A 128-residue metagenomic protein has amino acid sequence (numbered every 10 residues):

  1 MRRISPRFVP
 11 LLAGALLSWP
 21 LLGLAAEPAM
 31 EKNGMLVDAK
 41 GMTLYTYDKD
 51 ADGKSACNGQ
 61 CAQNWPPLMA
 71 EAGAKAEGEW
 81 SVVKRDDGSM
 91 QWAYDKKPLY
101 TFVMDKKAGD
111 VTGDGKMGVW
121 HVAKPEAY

Functional and structural regions predicted by a protein language model:
R2-I4, G23-Y128: Compact beta-sheet-dominated domain cores in extracellular/mature segments
R2-L12: Bacterial N-terminal signal peptides that target proteins for export
S18-L22: N-terminal signal peptide c-region/cleavage motif recognized by signal peptidases
